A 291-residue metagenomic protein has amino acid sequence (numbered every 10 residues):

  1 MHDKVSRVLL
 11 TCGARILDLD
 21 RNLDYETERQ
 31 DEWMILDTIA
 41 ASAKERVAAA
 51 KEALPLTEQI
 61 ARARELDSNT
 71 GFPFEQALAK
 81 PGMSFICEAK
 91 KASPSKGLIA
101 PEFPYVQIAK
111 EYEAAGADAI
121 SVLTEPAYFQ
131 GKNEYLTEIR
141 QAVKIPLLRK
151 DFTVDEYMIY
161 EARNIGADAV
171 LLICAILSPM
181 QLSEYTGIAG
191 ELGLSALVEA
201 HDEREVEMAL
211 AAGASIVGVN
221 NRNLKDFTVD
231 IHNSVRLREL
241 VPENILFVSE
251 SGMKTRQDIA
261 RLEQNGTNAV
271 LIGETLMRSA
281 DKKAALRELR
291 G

Functional and structural regions predicted by a protein language model:
I16-W33: Short, Lys/Arg-enriched N-terminal segments with co-localized hydrophobic residues within the first ~10-30 amino acids
E32-A100: An N-cap/entry alpha-helix motif that binds or orients negatively charged groups
I39, C87, Y112, A162 (+4 more regions): Conserved, mostly hydrophobic/aromatic
A89, K96-L197, E203-M208, S234-L237: N-terminal active-site wall of soluble small-molecule enzyme domains
V154-I165, R204-A212, M253-V270: Catalytic cores of alpha/beta
N164-M180, V219-D226, T267-A285: Glycine-rich phosphate-binding active-site loops on the catalytic face of alpha/beta enzymes
L237-L240, R278-G291: C-terminal helical cap(s) of enzyme catalytic domains, especially alpha/beta-barrels
